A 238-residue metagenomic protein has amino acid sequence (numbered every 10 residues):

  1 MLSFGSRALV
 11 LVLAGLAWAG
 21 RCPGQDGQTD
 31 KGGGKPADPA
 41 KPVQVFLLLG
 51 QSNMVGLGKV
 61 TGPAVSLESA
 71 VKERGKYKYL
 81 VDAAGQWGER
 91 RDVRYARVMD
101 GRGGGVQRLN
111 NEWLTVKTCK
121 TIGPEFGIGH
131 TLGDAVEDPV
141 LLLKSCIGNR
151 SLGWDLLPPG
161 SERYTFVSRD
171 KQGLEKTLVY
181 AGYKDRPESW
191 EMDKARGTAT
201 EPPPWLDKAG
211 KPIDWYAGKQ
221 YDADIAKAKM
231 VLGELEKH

Functional and structural regions predicted by a protein language model:
M1-L9: Bacterial N-terminal signal peptides that target proteins for export
A8-A19: Bacterial N-terminal signal peptides
Q25-H238: Cell-envelope and extracellular/periplasmic
